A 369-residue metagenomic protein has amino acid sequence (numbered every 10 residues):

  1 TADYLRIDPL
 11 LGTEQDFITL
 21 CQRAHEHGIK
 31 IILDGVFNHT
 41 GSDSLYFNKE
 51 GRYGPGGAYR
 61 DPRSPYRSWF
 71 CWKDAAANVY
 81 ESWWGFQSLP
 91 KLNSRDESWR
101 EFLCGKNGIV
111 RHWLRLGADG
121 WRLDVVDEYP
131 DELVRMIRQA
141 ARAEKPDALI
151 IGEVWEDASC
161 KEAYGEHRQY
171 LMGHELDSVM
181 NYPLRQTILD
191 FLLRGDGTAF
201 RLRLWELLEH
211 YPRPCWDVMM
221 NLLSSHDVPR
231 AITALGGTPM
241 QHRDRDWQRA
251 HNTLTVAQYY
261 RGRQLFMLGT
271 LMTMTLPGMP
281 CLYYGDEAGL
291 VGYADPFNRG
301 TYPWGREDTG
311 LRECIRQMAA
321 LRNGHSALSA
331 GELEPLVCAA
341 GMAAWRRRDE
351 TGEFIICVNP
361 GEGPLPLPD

Functional and structural regions predicted by a protein language model:
T1-E14, F86-F102, A118-E128, T187-D196 (+2 more regions): The substrate-binding groove and active-site-proximal loops of carbohydrate-active enzymes, especially glycoside
T1-L116, I137, A143, C160: Substrate-binding/active-site clefts of carbohydrate-active enzymes
Y4, A24, D34, W113 (+7 more regions): Conserved, mostly hydrophobic/aromatic
L11-I18, C104-N107, D127-R135, S225 (+2 more regions): Conserved structured core elements
H25, H39, N48, G54 (+7 more regions): Active-site-proximal helices and loops of the catalytic beta/alpha 8
K30, G120, L149, L282-Y283: Hydrophobic "anchor" residues on beta-strands that sit immediately upstream of conserved functional sites
G195, A199-A327: Active-site-proximal substrate-binding groove within the catalytic cores of carbohydrate-active enzymes
L336-P368: Carbohydrate-binding surface patches
